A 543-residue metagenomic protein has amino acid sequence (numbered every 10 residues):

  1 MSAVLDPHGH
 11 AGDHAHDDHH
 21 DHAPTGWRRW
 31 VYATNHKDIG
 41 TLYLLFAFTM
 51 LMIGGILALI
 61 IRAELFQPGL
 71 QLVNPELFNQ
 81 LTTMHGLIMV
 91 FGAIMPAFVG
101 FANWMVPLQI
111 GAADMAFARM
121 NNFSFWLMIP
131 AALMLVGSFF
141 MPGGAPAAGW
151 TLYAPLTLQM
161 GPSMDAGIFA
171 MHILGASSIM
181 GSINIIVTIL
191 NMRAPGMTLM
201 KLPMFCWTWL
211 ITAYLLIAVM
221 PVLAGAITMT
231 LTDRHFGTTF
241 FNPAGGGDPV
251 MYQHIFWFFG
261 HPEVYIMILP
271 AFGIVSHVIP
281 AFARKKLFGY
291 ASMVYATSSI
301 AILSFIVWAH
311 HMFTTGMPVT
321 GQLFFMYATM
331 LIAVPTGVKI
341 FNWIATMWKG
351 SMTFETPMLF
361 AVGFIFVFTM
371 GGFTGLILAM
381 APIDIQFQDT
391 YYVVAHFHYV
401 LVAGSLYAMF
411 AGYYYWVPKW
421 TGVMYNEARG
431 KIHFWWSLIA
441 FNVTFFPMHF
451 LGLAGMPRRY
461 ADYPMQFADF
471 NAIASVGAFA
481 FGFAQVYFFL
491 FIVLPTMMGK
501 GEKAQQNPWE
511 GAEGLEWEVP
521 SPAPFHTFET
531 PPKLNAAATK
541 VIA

Functional and structural regions predicted by a protein language model:
S2-A543: Membrane-embedded and interfacial regions of multi-pass energy-transducing membrane proteins
